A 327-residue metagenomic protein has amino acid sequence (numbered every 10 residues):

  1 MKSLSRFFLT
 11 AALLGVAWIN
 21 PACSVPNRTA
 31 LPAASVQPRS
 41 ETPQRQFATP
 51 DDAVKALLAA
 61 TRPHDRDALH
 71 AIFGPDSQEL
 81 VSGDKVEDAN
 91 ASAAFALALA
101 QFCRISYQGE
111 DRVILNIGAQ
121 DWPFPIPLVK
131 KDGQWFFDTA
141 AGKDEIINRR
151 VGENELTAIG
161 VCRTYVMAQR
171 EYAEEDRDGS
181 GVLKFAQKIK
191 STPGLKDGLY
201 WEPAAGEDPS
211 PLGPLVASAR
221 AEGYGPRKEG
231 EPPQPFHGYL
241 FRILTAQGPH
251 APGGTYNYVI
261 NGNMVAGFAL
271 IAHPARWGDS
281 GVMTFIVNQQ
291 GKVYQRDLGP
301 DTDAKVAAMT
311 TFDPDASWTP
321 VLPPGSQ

Functional and structural regions predicted by a protein language model:
M1-L9: Bacterial N-terminal signal peptides that target proteins for export
I19-A22: C-terminal motif of bacterial Sec signal peptides marking the signal peptidase cleavage site
V25-P26, R112-L156, G160-R163, K292-R296: Short beta-strand edge/turn micro-motifs at domain boundaries
T29-A59, P63, G142-M167, E171: Short, low-complexity N-terminal intrinsically disordered segments enriched in polar/charged residues
D65-D76, L183-A186: Short, well-ordered alpha-helical segments enriched in acidic and aromatic residues
G74-F124, R227-G230, Q234-H237, R242 (+2 more regions): Surface-exposed, charged secondary-structure patches
Y172-D279: Flexible, glycine-rich surface segments
A266-S326: C-terminal soluble interaction/assembly domains
